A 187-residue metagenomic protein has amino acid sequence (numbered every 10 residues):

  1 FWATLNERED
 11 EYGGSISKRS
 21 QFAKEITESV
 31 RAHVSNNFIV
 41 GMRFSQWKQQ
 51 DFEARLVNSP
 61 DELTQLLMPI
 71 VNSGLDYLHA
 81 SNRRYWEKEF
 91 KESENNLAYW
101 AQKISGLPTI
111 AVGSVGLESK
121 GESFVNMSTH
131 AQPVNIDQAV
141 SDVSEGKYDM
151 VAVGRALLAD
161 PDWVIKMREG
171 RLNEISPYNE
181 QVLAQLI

Functional and structural regions predicted by a protein language model:
F1-I187: Flavin-dependent oxidoreductase catalytic cores
